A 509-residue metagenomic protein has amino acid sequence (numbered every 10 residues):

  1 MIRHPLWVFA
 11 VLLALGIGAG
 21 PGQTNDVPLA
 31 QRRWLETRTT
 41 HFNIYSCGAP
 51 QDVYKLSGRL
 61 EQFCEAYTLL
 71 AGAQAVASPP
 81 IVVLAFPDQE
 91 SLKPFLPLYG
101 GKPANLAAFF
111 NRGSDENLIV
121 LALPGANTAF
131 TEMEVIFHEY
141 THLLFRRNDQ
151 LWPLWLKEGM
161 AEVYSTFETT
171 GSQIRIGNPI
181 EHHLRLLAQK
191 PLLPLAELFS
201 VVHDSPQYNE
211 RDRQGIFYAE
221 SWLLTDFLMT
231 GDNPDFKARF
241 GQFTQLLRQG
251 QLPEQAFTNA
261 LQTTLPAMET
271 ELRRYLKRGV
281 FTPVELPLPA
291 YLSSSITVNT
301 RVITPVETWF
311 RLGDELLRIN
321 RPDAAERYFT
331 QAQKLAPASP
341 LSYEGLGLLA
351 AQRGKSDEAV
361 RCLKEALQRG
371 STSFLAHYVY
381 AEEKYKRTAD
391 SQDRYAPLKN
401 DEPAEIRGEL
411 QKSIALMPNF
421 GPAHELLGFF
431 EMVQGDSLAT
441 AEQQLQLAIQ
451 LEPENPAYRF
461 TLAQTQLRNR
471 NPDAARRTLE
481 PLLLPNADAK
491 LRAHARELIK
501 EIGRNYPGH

Functional and structural regions predicted by a protein language model:
V8-G16: Bacterial N-terminal signal peptides
G22-M160, Y164, E168-G171, L193-A196 (+2 more regions): Juxtacatalytic substrate-recognition/specificity segment
N25-D26, E36, L246-Q392, N419 (+3 more regions): Beta/coil-rich, acidic/histidine-enriched accessory regions frequently appended to metallopeptidases
W155, A219, V302-T308, A338-S342 (+5 more regions): Generic helix N-cap/helix-start motif at coil->alpha-helix transitions
W155, T166-T304, Q368-S371, Y378: Long, contiguous interaction/recruitment modules in multidomain scaffold/adaptor proteins
N320-Y328, Q352-E365, A389-K412, Q434-L447 (+1 more regions): Structural signature of tandem alpha-helical TPR/SEL1-like repeats, specifically the intra-repeat loop/turn
L335, R369, L416, Q450-L451 (+1 more regions): Structural marker of alpha-solenoid helical repeat scaffolds
Q464, R468-H509: Terminal, low-structured helical/coil segments at or just beyond the last alpha-helical repeat
